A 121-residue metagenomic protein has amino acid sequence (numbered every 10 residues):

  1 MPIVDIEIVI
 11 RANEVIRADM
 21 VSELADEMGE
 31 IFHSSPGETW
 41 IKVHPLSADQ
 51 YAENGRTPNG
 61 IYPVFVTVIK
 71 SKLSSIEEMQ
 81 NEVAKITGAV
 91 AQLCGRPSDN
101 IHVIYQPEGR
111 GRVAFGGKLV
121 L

Functional and structural regions predicted by a protein language model:
M1-L121: Interaction-mediating elements
